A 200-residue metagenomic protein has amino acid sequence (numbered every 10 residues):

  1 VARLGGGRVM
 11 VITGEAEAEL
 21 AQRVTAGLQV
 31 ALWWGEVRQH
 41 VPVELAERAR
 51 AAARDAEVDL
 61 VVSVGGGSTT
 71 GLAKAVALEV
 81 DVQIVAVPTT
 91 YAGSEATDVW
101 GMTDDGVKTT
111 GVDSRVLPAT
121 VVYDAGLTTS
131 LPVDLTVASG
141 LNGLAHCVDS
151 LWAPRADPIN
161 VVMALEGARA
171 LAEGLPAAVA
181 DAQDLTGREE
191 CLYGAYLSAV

Functional and structural regions predicted by a protein language model:
V1, E17-A21, V43, S68-A75 (+1 more regions): Short glycine/serine/threonine-rich phosphate/pyrophosphate-binding segments that cradle anionic phosphate groups
V1-L60: ATP/NTP phosphate-donor binding region
R8-M10, A31-L32, D59-V62, V82-V85 (+3 more regions): Structural motif
A49, L72-A77, C147-V148, L171-G174 (+1 more regions): Buried hydrophobic packing segments
A53-V76, V80-Y91: A short, small-residue-rich loop immediately preceding and capping a beta-strand
L78-G167: A glycine/threonine-rich phosphate-anchoring loop and its flanking beta-alpha core in nucleotide/phosphate-binding
P154-V200: Active-site segments that bind and position negatively charged phosphate/pyrophosphate groups
